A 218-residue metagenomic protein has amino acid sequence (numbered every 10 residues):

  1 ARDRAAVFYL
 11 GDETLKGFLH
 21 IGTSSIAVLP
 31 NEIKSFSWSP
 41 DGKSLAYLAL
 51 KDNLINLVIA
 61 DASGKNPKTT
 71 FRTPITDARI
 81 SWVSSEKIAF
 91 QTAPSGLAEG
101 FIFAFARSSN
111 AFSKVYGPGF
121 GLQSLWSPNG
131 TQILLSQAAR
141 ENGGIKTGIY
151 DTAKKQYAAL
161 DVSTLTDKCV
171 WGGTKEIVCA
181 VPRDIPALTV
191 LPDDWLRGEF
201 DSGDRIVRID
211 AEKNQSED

Functional and structural regions predicted by a protein language model:
A1-R4, I26-L48, P67-Q91, A111-S136 (+1 more regions): Conserved beta-propeller blade repeats
A1-S24: Post-signal peptide N-terminal segment of secreted/secretory-pathway proteins
L10-D12, L50-K51, A62-S63, S108 (+3 more regions): Solvent-exposed coil/turn segments that connect beta secondary-structure elements in extracytoplasmic/periplasmic
L10-L15, L50-I55, A93-E99, A139-I145 (+1 more regions): Short, solvent-exposed loop/turn segments at conserved positions within beta-propeller repeat blades
F18-S25, K51-D77, F90-L97, F103-S108: Short, flexible helix-coil linker/hinge segments at the edges of structured domains or between repeats
L19-G22, A60-A62, F103-S108, T147-A153 (+1 more regions): Beta-propeller blade signature
A180-D201: Short, conserved, GDST-rich strand-edge loop motifs in beta-rich repeat architectures
K213-D218: Surface-exposed loop and turn segments in beta-propeller and other repeat-based domains that flank or scaffold
